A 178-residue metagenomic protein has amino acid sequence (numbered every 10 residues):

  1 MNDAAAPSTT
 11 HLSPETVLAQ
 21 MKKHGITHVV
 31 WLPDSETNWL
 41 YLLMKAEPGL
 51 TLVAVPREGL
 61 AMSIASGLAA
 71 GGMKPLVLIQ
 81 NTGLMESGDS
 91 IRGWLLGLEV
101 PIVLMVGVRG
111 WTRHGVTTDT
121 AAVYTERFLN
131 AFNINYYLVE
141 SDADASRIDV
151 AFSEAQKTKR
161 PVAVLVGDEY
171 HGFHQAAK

Functional and structural regions predicted by a protein language model:
M1-K178: Thiamine diphosphate
